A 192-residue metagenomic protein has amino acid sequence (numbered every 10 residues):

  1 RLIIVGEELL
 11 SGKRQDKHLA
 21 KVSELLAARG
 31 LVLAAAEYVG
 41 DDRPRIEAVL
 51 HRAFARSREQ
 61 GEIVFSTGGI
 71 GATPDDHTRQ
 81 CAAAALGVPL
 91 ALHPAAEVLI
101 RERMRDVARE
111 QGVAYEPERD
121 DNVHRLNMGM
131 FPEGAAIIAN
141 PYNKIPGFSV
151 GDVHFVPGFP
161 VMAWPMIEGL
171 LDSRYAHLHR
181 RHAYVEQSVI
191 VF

Functional and structural regions predicted by a protein language model:
R1-L9, A28-A34: Generic N-terminal amphipathic, Lys/Arg-enriched alpha-helix
I4, F65-G69, V156-G158: Short beta-strand segments
E7-E8, G69-A72, P160-M162: Short glycine-rich anion-binding loops that position phosphate/pyrophosphate groups of nucleotides and phosphorylated
L9-L19: Glycine- and acidic-residue-enriched helix-capping/strand-helix junction motifs
S23-A84, A91, E102-R105, R109: N-terminal small/polar loop signature for handling phosphorylated ligands or for N-terminal nucleophile
D76-L178: Proline/glycine-rich low-complexity loops and linkers
H179-F192: Short glycine-/aliphatic-rich beta-strand segments at the starts of folded cytosolic domains
